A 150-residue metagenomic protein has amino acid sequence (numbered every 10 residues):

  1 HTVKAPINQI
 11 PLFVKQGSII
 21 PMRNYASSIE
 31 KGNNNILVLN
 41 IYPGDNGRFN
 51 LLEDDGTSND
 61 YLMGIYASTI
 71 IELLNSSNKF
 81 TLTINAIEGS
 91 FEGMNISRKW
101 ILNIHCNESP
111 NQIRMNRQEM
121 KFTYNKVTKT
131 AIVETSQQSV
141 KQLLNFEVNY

Functional and structural regions predicted by a protein language model:
H1-P110, M115-R117, S139-K141: Catalytic core of carbohydrate-active enzymes
L102-I104, V133, F146-V148: Preference for bulky hydrophobic residues occupying beta-strand positions in well-ordered beta-sheet regions
N116-S139: Extracellular/luminal ectodomains and secreted, surface-exposed scaffolds of diverse proteins
S136-Y150: Surface-exposed interaction regions enriched in Ser/Thr/Asp/Glu that occur as long low-complexity tracts or repetitive
